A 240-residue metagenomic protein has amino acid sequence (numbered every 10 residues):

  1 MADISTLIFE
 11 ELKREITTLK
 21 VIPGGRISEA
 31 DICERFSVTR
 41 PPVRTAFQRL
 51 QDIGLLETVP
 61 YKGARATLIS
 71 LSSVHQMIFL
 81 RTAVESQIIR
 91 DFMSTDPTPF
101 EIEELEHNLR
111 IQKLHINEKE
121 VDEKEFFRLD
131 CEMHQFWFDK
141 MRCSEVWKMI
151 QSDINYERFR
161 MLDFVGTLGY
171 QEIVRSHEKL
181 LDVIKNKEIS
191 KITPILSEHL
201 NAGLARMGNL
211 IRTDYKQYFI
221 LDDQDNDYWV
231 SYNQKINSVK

Functional and structural regions predicted by a protein language model:
M1-T95, L204, N209-Q217, L221 (+1 more regions): Short linear motifs at protein or domain termini
D3, Y170-Q171: Short helix-capping and inter-helix turn/linker motifs at the boundaries of alpha-helical repeat units
D52, Q76-M77, D122-K124, G166-G169: A short, ordered amphipathic alpha-helix with a cationic face
M93-S94, R142, G166-T167: Short helix-capping/hinge motifs at transmembrane helix termini and TM-loop junctions
P99-F164, E172-D182, K191-R206: Conserved amphipathic alpha-helical segments that form helical-bundle/coiled-coil interaction surfaces
